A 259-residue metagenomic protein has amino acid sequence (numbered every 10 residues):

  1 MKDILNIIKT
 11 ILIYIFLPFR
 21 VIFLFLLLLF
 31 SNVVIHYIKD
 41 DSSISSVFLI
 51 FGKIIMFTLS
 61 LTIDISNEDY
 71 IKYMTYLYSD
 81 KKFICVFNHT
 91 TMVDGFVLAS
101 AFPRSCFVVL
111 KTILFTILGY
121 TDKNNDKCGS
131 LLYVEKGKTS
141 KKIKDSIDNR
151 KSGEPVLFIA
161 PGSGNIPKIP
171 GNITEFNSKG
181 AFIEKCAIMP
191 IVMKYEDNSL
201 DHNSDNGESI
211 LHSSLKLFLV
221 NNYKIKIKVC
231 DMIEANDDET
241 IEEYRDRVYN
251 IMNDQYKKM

Functional and structural regions predicted by a protein language model:
M1-I65: N-terminal membrane-anchoring alpha-helices
L28-I50, T58-S60, L77-K138: Catalytic core of membrane glycerolipid acyltransferases/transacylases, capturing the structured, soluble-facing
D69-S79, D145-R150: Short amphipathic alpha-helix with an adjacent loop that forms part of the alpha/beta core around
K82-I84, G153-I159, A187-M189: Residue-level preference for the first positions of well-ordered beta-strands
H89-T91, P161-N165, Y195: Short glycine-rich anion-binding loops that position phosphate/pyrophosphate groups of nucleotides and phosphorylated
V109, L132, L157, M189-I191: Hydrophobic/aromatic beta-strand patches that form the interior of the parallel beta-sheet core in alpha/beta enzyme
G119-T121, E154, P167-E239: A cross-family acyltransferase "interaction/gating" segment
I143-D148, P155-V156, P161-N172: Soluble extracytoplasmic domains of inner/organellar membrane proteins
